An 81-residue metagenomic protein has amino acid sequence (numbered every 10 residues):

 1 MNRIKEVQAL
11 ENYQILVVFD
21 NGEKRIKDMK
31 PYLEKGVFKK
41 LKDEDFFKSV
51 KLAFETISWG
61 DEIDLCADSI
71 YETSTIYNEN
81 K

Functional and structural regions predicted by a protein language model:
M1-K81: Motif-centric detector for short Cys/His coordination patterns
